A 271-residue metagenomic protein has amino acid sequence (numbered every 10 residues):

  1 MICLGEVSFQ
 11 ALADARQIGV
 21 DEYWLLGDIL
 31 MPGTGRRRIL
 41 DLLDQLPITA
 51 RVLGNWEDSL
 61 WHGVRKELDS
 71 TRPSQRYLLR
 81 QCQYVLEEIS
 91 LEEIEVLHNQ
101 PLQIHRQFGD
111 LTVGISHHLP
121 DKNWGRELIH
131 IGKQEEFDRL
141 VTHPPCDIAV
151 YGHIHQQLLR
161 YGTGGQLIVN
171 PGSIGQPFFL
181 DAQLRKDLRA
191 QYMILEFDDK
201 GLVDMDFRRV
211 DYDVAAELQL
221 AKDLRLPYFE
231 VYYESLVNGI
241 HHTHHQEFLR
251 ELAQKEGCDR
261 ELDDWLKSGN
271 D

Functional and structural regions predicted by a protein language model:
M1-L46: N-terminal active-site segment of His-dependent metallophosphoesterases
I2-E6, M31-T34, W56-W61, V150-G162 (+1 more regions): Active-site environment of divalent metal-dependent phosphoester hydrolases
Q10-A13, R38-D41, R65-L68, I129-H130 (+2 more regions): Short, glycine/charged-enriched secondary-structure capping and boundary segments
I18, E87-R160, Q166: His/acidic metal-ligating clusters that form di-metal
Y23-D28, P32, A50-N55, S116 (+2 more regions): Active-site neighborhood of phospho(di)ester-bond hydrolases with catalytic His/Asp-centered motifs
L42, L46-I104, L128-L140: Active-site neighborhood of divalent metal-dependent phosphoester bond hydrolases
L60-H62, N123-W124, A216: A short acidic, helix-capping loop that chelates divalent metal ions and anchors anionic groups
T163-D271: Acidic, His/Gly-rich catalytic cores of divalent-metal-dependent hydrolytic chemistry
